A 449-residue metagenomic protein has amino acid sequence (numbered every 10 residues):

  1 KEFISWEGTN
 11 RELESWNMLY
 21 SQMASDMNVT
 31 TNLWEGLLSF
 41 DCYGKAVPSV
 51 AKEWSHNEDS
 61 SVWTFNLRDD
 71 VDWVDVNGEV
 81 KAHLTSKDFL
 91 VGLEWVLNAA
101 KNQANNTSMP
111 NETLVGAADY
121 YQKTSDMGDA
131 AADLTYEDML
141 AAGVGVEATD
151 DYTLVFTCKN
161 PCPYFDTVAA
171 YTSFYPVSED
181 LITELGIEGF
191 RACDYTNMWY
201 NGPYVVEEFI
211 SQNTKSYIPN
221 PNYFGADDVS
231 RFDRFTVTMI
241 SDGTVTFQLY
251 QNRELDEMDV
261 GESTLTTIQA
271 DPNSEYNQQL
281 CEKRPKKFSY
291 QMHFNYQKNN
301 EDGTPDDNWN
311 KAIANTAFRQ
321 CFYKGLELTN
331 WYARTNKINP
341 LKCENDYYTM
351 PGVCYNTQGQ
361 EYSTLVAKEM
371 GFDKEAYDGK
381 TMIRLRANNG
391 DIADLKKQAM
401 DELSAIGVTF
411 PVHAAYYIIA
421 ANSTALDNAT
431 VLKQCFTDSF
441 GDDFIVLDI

Functional and structural regions predicted by a protein language model:
K1-N10, S61-N66, F89-G92, L154 (+5 more regions): Short, well-ordered beta-strand elements
W6-E58, W199: N-terminal lobe/hinge region of extracytoplasmic solute-binding protein
T9, E207-P221, T236-G303, T329 (+1 more regions): Extracellular/periplasmic solute-recognition and catalytic clefts
K52-A117, V155, T246, W309-A314 (+1 more regions): Aromatic- and charge-enriched surface segment that lines or borders ligand/interaction sites
D88, W95-I182: Surface-exposed binding/hinge segments that line and control ligand-binding clefts or catalytic entry sites
A132, L140-A142, D150-D151, T157-T236 (+1 more regions): Gly/Pro-rich hinge or "lid" segments in bacterial periplasmic/extracellular proteins
I218, I313-S439: Append "and occasionally in soluble cytosolic enzymes with long acidic Gly/Pro-rich linkers
Y250, D256-E257, Y416, T437-I449: Periplasmic binding protein-like
